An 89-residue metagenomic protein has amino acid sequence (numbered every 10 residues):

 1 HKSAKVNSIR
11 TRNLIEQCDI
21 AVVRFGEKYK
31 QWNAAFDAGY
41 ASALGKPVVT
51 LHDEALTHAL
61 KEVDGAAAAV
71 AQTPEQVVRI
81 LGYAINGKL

Functional and structural regions predicted by a protein language model:
H1-L89: Conserved catalytic or regulatory cores that recognize and/or transform ribose-phosphate-containing ligands
